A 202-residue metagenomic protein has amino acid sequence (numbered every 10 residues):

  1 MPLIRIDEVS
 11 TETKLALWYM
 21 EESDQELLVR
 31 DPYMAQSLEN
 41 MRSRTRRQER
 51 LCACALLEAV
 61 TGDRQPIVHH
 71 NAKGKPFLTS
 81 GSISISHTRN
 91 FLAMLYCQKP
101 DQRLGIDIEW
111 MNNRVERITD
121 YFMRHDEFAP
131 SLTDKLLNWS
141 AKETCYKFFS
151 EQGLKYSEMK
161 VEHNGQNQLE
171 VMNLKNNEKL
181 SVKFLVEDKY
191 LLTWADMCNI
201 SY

Functional and structural regions predicted by a protein language model:
M1-Y202: Core catalytic alpha/beta fold that binds nucleotide/phospho-ligands
